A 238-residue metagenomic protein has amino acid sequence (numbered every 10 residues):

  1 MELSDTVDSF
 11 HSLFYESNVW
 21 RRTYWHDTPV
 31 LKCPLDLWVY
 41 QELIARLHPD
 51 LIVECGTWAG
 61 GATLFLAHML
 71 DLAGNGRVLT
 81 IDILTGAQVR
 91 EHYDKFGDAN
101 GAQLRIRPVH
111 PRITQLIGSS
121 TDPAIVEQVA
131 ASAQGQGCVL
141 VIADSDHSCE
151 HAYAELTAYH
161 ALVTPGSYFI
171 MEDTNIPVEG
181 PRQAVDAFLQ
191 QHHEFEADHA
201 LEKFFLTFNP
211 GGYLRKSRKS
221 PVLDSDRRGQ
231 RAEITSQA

Functional and structural regions predicted by a protein language model:
L3-S9: Short, solvent-exposed beta-strand-terminating loops
D5, Y15, T23-T28, L35-I234 (+1 more regions): S-adenosylmethionine/decaboxylated-SAM
S9-N18: Short acidic N-proximal helix/loop "leader" segments that mark the beginning of a domain or an inter-domain linker
